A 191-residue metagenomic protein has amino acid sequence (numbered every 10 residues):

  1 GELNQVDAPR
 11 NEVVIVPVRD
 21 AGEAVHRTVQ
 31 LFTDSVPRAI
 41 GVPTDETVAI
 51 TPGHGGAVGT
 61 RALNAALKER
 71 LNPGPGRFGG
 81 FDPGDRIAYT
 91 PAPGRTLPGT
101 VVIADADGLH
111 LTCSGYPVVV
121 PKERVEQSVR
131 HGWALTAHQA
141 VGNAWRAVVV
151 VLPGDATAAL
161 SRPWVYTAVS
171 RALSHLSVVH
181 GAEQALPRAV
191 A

Functional and structural regions predicted by a protein language model:
G1-T96, V102-A104, H110: Conserved helicase motor core of P-loop NTPases
L97-A191: C-terminal accessory regions
